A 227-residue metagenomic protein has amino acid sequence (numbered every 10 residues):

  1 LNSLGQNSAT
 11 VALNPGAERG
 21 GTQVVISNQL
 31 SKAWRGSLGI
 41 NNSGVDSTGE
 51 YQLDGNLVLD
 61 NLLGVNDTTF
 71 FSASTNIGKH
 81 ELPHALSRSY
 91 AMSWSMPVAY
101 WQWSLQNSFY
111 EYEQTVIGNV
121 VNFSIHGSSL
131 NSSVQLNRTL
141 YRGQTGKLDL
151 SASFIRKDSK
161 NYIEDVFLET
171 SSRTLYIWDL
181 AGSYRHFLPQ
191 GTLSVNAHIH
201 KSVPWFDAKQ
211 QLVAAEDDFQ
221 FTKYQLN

Functional and structural regions predicted by a protein language model:
N2-G44, S74-R88: Periplasmic polypeptide-binding modules associated with outer-membrane biogenesis and secretion
G5, N28-L30, N61, L140 (+1 more regions): Sec/Tat-exported extracytoplasmic proteins
G5-A9, G20-V24, K32-W34, G49-L53 (+6 more regions): Envelope-exposed proteins and targeting segments
T10-A12, Q23-S27, S37-G39, N56 (+5 more regions): Soluble periplasmic/extracytoplasmic beta-strand elements of cell-envelope proteins
L13-P15, I26-K32, I40-N42, L59 (+4 more regions): Flexible glycine-/small-residue-rich
A17-R19, V45-G49, L63-V65, L82 (+2 more regions): Short glycine/serine/proline-enriched coil/turn segments at secondary-structure junctions
S37-N42, Y51-I77, S89-E111, S133-Q135: Predominantly transmembrane beta-strands of Gram-negative outer membrane beta-barrel pores used for transport
P97, Q102-N227: Transmembrane beta-strand segments of outer-membrane beta-barrel domains in Gram-negative and organellar OMPs
